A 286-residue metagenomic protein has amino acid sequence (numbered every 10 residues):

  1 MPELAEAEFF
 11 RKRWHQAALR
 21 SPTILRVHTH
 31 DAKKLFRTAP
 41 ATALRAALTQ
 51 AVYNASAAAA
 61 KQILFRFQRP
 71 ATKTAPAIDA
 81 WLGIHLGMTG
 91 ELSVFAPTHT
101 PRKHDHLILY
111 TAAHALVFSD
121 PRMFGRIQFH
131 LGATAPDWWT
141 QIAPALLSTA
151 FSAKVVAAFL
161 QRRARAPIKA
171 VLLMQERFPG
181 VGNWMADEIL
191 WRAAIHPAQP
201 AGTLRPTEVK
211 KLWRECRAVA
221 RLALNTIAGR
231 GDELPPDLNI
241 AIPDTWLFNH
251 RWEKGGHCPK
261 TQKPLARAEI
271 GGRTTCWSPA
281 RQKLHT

Functional and structural regions predicted by a protein language model:
M1-F129, P206, E253-K254, H285-T286: Gly/Gly-Pro- and Ser/Thr-rich, intrinsically disordered tail segments characteristic of DNA damage-repair and tolerance
M1-L4, L146, A150, R205-W213: Generic detection of long, well-ordered alpha-helical segments
Q16-L19, T23-T49, A57, L64 (+1 more regions): Basic, nucleic-acid-binding surfaces and adjacent catalytic neighborhoods in DNA/RNA-processing proteins
I78-R192, L212: Phosphate/anion-contacting hairpin/loop surfaces
